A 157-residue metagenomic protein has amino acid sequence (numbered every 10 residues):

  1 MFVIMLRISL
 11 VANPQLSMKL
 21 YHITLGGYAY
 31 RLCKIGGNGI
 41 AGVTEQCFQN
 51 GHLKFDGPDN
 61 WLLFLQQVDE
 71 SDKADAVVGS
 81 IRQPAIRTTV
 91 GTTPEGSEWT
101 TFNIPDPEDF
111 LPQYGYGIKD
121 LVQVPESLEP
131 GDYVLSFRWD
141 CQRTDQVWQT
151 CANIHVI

Functional and structural regions predicted by a protein language model:
M1-I157: Structured recognition/catalytic domains enriched at protein termini, typified by the LPMO catalytic fold at the mature
